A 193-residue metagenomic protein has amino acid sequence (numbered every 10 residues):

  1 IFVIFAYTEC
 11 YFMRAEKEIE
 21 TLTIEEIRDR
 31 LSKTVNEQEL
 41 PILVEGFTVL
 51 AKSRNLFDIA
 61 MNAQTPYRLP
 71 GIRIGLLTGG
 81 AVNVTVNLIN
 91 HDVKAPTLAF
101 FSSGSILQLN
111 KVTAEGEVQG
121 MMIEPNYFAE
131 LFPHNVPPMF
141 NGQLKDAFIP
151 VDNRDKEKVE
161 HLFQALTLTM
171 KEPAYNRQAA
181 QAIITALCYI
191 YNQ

Functional and structural regions predicted by a protein language model:
I1-V82, H91: Generic protein-terminus/edge-of-domain signal
Y7, R14-I19, T34-E37, L109-K171: A hydrophobic/aromatic-rich effector-binding and dimerization subdomain of bacterial HTH-type transcriptional regulators
I74, L98-F100, G120-M122: Conserved hydrophobic/aromatic beta-strand scaffold that supports enzyme active sites
L77-G79, K94, S102, V112: A short, compositionally biased micro-patch
N83-T85, F101, L107-V112: Short beta-strand His + acidic residue motifs that chelate non-heme Fe in jelly-roll/DSBH and cupin folds
L88-F100: Short acidic-glycine-tyrosine-enriched beta hairpin
E157-Q193: An amphipathic alpha-helical interaction segment
